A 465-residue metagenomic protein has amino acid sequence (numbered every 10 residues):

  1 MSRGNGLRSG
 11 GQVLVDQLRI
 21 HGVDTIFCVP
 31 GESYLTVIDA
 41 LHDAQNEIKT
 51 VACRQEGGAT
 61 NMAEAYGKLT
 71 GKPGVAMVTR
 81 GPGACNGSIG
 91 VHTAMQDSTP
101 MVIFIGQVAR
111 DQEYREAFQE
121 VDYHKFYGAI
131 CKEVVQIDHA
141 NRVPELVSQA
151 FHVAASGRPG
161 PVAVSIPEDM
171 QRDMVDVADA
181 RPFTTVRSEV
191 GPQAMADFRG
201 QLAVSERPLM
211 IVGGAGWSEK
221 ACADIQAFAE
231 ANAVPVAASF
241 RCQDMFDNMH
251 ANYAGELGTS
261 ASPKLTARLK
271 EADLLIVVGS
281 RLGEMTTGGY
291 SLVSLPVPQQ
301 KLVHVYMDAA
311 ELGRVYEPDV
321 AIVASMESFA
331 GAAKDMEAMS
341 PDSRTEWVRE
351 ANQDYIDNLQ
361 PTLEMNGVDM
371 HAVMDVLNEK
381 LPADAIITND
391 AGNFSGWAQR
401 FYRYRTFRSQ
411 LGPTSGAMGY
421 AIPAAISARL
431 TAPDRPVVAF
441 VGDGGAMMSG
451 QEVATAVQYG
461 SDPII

Functional and structural regions predicted by a protein language model:
S2-N5, V177-A178, G200, Q299-S395: Phosphate/pyrophosphate-binding active-site segments
G11-V15, R19-H21, E32, V37-H42 (+1 more regions): Active-site diphosphate/adenylate-binding microenvironment
V13-V23, Y66-G71, M95, V153-R158 (+5 more regions): Glycine-rich phosphate/diphosphate-binding loops that line cofactor/substrate pockets in enzymes
D24-C28, I48-V51, L69-V108, I211-G214 (+3 more regions): A short, small-residue-rich loop immediately preceding and capping a beta-strand
K68, G214-V303, R403-R435, M447-Q451: Glycine-rich, anion-gripping cofactor-binding loops and their flanking helix/strand elements in enzyme active sites
F104, E113-Y114, F118-Q119, T259 (+5 more regions): Thiamine diphosphate
I105-L146, E168, C242-V348: Glycine-rich, acidic loop regions that bind phosphate or pyrophosphate groups
Q149, V153-V204, D357: Conformationally flexible catalytic loops at phosphate/diphosphate-handling active centers
